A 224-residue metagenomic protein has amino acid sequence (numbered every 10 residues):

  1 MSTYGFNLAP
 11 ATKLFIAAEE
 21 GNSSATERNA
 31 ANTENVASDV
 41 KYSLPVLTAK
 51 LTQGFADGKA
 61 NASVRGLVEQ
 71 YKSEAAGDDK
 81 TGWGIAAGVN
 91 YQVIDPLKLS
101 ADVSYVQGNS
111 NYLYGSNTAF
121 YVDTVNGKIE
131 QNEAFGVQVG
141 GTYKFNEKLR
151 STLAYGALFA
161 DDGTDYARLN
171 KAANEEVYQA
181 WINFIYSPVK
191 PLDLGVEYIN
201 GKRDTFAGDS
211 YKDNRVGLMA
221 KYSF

Functional and structural regions predicted by a protein language model:
M1-K80: Aromatic- and glycine-enriched pocket-lining scaffold segments that form the walls of small-molecule binding clefts
S2, A49, I85-A87, V139 (+3 more regions): Membrane-embedded beta-strands of outer-membrane beta-barrel proteins, especially the hydrophobic/small aromatic
A11-F15, K59-S63, K98, R150 (+2 more regions): Outer-membrane beta-barrel architecture
L44, A49-N174, Y178: Detector for outer-membrane/organellar transmembrane beta-barrel domains, recognizing the amphipathic beta-strand
A180-E197: C-terminal closing repeat unit and adjoining cap/tail of repeat-based domains
Y186-P188, Y211-F224: Outer-membrane beta-barrel "beta-signal"
Y198-D204: A short, acidic, flexible beta-alpha connecting loop/helix-capping segment that sits on the rim of active
F206-D209: Short proline/glycine-enriched turn/loop segments at secondary-structure junctions
